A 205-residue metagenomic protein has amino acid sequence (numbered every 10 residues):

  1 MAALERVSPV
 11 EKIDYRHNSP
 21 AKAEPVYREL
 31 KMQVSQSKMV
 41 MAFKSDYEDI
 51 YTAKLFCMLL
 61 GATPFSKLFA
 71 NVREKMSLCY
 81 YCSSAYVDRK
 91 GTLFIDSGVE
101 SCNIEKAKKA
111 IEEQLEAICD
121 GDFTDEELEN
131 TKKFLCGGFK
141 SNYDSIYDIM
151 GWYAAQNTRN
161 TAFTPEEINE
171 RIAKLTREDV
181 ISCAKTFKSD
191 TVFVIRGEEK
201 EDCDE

Functional and structural regions predicted by a protein language model:
M1-S19, V40, K44-Y47, E74-E205: Charge-rich, well-structured scaffold segments of protease-associated domains
K12-F69, M76: His/Glu-based metal-binding/catalytic segments typifying zinc-dependent metallopeptidases
